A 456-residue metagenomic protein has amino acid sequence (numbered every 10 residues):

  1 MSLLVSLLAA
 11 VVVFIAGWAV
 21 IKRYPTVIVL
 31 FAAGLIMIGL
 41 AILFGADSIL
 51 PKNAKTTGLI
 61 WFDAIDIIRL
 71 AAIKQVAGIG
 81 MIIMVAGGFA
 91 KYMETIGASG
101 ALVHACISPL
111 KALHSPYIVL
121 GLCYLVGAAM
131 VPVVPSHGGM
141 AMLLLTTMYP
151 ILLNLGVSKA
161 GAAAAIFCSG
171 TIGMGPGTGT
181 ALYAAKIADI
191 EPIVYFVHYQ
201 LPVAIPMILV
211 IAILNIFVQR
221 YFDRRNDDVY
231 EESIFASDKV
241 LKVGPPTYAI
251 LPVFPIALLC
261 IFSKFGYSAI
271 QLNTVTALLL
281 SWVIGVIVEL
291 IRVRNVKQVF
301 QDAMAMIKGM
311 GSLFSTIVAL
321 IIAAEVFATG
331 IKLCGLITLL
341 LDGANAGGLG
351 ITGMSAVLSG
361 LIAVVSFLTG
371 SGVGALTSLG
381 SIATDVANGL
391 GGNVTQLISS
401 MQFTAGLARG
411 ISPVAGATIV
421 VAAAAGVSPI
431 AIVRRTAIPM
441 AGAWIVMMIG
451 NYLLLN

Functional and structural regions predicted by a protein language model:
M1-L4, N53-T57, I65-G78, P192-P202 (+4 more regions): Interfacial loop-to-helix junctions that mark the boundaries of transmembrane helices in multi-pass membrane
S2-G17, L30-M37, A41, H198-A305 (+2 more regions): Long, contiguous bundles of hydrophobic transmembrane helices that form the permeation core of multi-pass
S2-S6, I73-G80, S108-L122, L155-A160 (+5 more regions): Membrane-interfacial loop-to-helix junctions in multi-pass transporters
P25, V76-G80, A90-A101, V131-L143 (+5 more regions): Short helix-coil transition sites and intra-membrane helix breaks within transmembrane domains of multi-pass
F31, N53-G100, T274-L336: Core transmembrane alpha-helical segments of multi-pass membrane transporters/permeases
I82-V85, K111-T147, L320-V326, N345-D385 (+2 more regions): Hydrophobic alpha-helical transmembrane segments of multi-pass integral membrane proteins, predominantly secondary
A101-H104, G138-I151, T178-D189, L339-L340 (+2 more regions): Re-entrant/interfacial helical elements at transmembrane boundaries that shape and gate the permeation pathway
L145-A249, N393, A417-L455: Membrane-core helix-loop-helix motifs of multi-pass transport proteins
